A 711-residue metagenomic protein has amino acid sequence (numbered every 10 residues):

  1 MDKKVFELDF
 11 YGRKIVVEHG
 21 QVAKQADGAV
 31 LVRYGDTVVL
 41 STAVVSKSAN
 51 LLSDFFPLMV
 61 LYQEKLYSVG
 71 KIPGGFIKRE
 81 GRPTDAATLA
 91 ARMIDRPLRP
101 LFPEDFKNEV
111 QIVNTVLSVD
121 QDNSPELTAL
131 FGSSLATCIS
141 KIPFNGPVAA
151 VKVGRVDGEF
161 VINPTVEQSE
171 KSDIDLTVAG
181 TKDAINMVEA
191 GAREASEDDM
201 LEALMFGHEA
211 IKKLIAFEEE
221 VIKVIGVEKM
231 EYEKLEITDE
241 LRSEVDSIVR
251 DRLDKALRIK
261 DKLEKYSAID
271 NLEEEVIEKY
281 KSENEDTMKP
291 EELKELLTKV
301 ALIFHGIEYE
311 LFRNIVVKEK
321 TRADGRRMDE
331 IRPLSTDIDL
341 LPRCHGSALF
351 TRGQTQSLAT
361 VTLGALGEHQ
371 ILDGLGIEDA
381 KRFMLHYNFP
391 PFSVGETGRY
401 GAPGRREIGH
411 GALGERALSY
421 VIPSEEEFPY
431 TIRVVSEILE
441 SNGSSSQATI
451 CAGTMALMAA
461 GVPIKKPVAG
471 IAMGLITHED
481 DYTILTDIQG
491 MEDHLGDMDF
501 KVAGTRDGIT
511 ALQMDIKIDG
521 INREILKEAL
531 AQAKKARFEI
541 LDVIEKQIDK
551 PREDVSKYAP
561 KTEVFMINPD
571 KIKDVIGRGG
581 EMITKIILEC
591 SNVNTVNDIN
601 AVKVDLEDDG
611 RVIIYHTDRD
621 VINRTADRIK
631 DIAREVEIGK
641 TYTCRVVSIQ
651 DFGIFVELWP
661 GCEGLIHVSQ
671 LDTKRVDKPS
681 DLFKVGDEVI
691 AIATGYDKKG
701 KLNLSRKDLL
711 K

Functional and structural regions predicted by a protein language model:
M1-E233: Long, basic N-terminal domains or extensions that often function in RNA/ssDNA interaction or organelle/cellular
M1-S46, N50, E233-I377, P560-D574 (+3 more regions): Extended amphipathic alpha-helical scaffolds
K14, A26-V110, V116-S118, N123 (+5 more regions): Glycine-rich, flexible beta-strand/loop modules in the N-terminal catalytic cores of phosphate-handling
D54-Q63, A129-G132, L293-L297, A301 (+7 more regions): Conserved glycine-bearing catalytic or ligand-binding loops at nucleotide- and phosphate-handling centers of large
E104-V110, N145-P147, L214-Y232, L263 (+7 more regions): Flexible, glycine/charged-enriched surface loops at secondary-structure junctions
K141-K260, L457-E553: Mobile "lid/hinge" segments at catalytic clefts and subdomain interfaces of large enzymes
E228, Y232-D239, E539-F565, R619 (+1 more regions): Long, charged amphipathic helices and adjacent flexible linkers at domain junctions
P560, P569-K711: Single-stranded RNA-binding regions, centering on S1/OB-family and related RNA-binding modules
